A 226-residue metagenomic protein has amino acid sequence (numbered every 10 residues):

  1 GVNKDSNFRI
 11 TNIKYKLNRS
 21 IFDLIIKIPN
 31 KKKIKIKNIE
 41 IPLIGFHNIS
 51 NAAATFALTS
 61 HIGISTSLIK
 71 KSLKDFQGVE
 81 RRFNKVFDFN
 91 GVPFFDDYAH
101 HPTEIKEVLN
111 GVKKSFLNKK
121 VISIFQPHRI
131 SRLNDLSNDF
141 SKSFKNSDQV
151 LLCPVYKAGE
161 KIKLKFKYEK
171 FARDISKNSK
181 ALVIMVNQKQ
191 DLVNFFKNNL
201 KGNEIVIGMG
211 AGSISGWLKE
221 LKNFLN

Functional and structural regions predicted by a protein language model:
G1, K167-I175, E220-N226: A short, gly/pro- and small-residue-rich
G1-I36, D75, V79-R82, V86: Extended acidic/charged loop-beta regions that coordinate divalent cations and stabilize anionic phosphate/carboxylate
N30-Q149: Nucleotide phosphate-binding/pyrophosphate-handling subdomain across enzymes that bind or process nucleotide phosphates
H100, P127-I130, V155-A158, A211-I214: Short glycine-rich anion-binding loops that position phosphate/pyrophosphate groups of nucleotides and phosphorylated
E107, D135-S137, K163-L164, K197 (+1 more regions): Short amphipathic alpha-helical segments
S141-G202: C-terminal helical cap/extension that packs against the catalytic core of soluble nucleotide-cofactor enzymes
D191-K222: A glycine-rich beta-strand to alpha-helix segment that forms a phosphate/ribose-binding loop at ligand/cofactor sites
